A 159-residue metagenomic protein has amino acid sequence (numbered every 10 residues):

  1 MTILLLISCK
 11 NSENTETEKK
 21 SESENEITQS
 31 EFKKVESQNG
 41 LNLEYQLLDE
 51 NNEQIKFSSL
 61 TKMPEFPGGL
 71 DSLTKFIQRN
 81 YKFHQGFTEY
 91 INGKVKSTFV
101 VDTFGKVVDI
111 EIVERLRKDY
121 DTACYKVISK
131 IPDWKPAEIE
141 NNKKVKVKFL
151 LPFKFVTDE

Functional and structural regions predicted by a protein language model:
L5-S8: C-terminal motif of bacterial Sec signal peptides marking the signal peptidase cleavage site
K10-E159: Charge-biased low-complexity segments
